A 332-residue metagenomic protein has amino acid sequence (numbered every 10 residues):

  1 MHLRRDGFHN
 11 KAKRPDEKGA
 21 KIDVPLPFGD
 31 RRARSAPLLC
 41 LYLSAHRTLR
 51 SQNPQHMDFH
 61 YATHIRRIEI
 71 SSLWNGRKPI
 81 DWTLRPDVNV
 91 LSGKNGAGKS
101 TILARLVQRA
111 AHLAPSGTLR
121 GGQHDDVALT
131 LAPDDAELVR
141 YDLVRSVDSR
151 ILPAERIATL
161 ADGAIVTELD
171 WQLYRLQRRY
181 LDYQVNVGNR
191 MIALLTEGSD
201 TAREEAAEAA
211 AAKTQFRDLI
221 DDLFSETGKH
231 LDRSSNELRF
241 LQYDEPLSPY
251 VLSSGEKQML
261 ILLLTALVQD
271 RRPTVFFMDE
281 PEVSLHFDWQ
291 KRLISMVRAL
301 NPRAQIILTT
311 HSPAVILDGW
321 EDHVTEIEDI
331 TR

Functional and structural regions predicted by a protein language model:
M1-H2, R34: Core, soluble structural subunits of large cytosolic macromolecular machines
F8, T48-H112, R233-R332: Switch/communication elements of ASCE P-loop NTPase nucleotide-binding domains
K11, E17-K21, Q52: Charged/polar low-complexity intrinsically disordered segments
G19-I22, L26-D30: Repetitive helical segments and hydrophobic/amphipathic motifs
R31, P37-N75, D81-L84, T101-S254: Phosphate-coordinating catalytic segments in nucleotide- and nucleic-acid-processing enzymes
